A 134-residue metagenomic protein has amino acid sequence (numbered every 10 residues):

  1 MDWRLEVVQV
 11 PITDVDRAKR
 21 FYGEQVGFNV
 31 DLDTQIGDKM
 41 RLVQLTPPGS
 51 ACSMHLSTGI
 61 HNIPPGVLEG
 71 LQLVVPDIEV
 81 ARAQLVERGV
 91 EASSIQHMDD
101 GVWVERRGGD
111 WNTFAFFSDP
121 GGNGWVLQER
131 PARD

Functional and structural regions predicted by a protein language model:
M1-K19, L68-L71, V126-D134: N-terminal beta-strand motif that seeds the catalytic metal site of vicinal oxygen chelate
D2, I63-P65, G108-G109: A generic structural micro-feature
D2-W3, Q9-C52, V80, E87: Core segments of cupin and vicinal oxygen chelate
E6, G23, L56-G59, I63 (+1 more regions): A generic structural signal for ordered alpha-helices
V7, T34, L73, A83-D134: Vicinal oxygen chelate
D14, D77, D119: Acidic di-acidic motifs
N29-L68, S118, G124-E129: Conserved short beta-strand elements that form part of the metal-binding/catalytic scaffold of enzyme active sites
H55-A92: Ampipathic, surface-exposed secondary-structure segments
